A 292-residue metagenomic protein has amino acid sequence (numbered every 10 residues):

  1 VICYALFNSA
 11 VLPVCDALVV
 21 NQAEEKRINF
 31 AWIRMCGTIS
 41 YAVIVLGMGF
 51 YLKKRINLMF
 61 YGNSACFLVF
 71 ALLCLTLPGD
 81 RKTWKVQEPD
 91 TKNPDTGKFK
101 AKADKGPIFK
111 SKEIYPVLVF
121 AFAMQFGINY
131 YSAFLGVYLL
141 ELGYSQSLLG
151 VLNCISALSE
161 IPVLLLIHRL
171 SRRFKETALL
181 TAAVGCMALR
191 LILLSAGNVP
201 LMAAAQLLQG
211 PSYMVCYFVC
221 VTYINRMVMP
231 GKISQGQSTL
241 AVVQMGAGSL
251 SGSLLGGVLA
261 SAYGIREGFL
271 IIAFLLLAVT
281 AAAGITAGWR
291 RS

Functional and structural regions predicted by a protein language model:
V1, L194-Q206: Helix-loop junctions at membrane interfaces in 12-TM secondary transporters
S9-E24, V215-M229: Intracellular juxtamembrane helix-capping segments at the cytosolic ends of symmetry-related transmembrane helices
F50-F67, G257-L276: A membrane-interface helix-boundary motif in multi-pass transporters
Y51-L52, P162-K175, A260-S261: Helix-to-loop junctions at the C-terminal end of transmembrane segments in multipass secondary transporters
F67-K82, G246, I271-S292: Multi-pass alpha-helical transporter architecture, strongest for 12-TM Major Facilitator/SLC carriers used
P78-A121: Juxtamembrane intracellular "pre-TM" segments in multi-pass secondary transporters
E113-L152: Helix-loop boundary and gating motifs at the non-cytosolic
A178-L193: Structural signature of the two symmetry-related core transmembrane helices
